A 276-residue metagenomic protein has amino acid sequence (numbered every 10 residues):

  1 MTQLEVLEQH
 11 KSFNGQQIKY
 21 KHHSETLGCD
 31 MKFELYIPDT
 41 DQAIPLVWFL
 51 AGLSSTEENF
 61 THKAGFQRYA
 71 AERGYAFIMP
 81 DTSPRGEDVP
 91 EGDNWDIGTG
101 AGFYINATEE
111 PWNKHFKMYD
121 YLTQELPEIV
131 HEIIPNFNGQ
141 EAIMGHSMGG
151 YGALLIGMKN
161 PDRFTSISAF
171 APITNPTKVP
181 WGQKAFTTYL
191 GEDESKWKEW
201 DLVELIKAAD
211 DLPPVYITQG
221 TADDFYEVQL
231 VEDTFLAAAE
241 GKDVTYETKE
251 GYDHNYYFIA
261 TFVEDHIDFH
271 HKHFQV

Functional and structural regions predicted by a protein language model:
T2-V276: Non-catalytic cap/lid and distal C-terminal segments of serine-dependent acyl enzymes
